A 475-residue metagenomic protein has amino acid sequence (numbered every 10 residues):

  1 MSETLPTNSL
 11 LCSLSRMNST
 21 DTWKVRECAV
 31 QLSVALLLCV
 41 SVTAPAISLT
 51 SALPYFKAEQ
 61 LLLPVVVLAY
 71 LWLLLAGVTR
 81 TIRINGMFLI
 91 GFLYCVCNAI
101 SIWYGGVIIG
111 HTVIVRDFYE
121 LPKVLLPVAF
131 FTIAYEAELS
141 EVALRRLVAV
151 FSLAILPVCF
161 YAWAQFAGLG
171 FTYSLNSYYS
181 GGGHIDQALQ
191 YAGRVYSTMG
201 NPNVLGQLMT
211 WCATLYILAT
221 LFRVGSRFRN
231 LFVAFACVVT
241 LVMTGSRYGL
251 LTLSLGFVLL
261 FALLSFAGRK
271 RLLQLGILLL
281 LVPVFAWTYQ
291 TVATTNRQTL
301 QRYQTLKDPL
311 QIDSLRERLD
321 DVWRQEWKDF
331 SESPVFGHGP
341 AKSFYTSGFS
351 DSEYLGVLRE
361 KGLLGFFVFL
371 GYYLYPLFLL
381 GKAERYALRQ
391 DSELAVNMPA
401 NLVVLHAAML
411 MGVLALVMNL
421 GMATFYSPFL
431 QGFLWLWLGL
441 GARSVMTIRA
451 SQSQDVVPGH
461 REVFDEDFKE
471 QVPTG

Functional and structural regions predicted by a protein language model:
S2-T79, C97-G105, A415, F433-L436 (+1 more regions): N-terminal signal-anchor transmembrane segment
N8-D21, L63-V78, C212-R223, L363-S392: Hydrophobic, aromatic-rich transmembrane alpha-helices and their immediate juxtamembrane boundary segments
E59-P64, L89-V96, H111-E136, R146-V150 (+1 more regions): Aromatic-anchored transmembrane helix interface
L68, L405-G475: Transmembrane alpha-helices of multi-pass inner-membrane enzymes
A129, R145-S177, G183-Y191, Y196-L264 (+2 more regions): Alpha-helical transmembrane segments of multi-pass inner-membrane proteins
F160, F166-L169, T244, F261-P309 (+1 more regions): A membrane-periplasm/extracellular boundary helix in multi-pass inner-membrane enzymes that assemble envelope glycans
T220, R227-R229, V258-A262, R271 (+2 more regions): Hydrophobic transmembrane alpha-helices and their immediate junctions
T294, L306-L364, K382-D391: Long extracytoplasmic/lumenal interhelical loops at the membrane interface of multi-pass membrane proteins
